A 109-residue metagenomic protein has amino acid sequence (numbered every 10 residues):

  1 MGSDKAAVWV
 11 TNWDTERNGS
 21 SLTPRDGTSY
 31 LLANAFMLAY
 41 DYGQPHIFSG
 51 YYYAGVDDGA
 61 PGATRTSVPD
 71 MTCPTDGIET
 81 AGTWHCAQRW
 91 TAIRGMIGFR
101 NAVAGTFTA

Functional and structural regions predicted by a protein language model:
M1-A109: Active-site-proximal substrate-binding groove within the catalytic cores of carbohydrate-active enzymes
